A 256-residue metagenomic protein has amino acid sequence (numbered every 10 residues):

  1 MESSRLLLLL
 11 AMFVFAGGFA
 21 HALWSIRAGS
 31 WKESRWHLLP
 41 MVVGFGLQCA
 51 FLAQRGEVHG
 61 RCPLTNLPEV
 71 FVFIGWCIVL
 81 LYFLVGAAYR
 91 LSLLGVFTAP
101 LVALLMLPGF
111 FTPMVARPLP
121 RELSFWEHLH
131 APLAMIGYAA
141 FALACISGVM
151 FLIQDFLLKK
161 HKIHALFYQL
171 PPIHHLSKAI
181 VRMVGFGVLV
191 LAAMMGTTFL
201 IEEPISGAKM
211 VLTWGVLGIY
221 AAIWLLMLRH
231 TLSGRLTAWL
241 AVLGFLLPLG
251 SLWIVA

Functional and structural regions predicted by a protein language model:
M1, C62, L123, E127 (+1 more regions): Membrane-helix interfacial "entry" motifs
S3-V115, L133-Q154, H175-L200, A208-A256: Hydrophobic cores of alpha-helical transmembrane segments in multi-pass integral membrane proteins
G60, E122, L166: Glycine-rich, flexible loop/turn motifs
V115-F125: Interfacial non-cytosolic loop connecting adjacent transmembrane helices
L123-G137: Surface-exposed beta-loop interaction hotspot
I153-L176: Cytosolic, membrane-interface loops and tails of multi-pass inner-membrane proteins
